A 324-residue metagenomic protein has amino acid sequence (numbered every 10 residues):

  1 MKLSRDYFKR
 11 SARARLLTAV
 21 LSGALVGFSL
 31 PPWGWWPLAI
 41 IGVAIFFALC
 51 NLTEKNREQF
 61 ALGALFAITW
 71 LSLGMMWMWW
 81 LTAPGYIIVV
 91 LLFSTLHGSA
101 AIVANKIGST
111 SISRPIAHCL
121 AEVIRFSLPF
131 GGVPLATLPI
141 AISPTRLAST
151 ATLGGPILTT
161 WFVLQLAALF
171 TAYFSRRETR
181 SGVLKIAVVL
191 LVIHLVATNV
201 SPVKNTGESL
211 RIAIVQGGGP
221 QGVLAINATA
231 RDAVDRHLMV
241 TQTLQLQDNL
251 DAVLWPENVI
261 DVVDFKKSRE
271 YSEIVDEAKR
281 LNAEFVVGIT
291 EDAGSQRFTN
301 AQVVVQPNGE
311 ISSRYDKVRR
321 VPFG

Functional and structural regions predicted by a protein language model:
K2-V200: Membrane-embedded alpha-helical bundles of multi-pass enzymes that act on lipidic or dolichyl-linked glycan substrates
W36-I41, A136-P139, T152-G154, D261-D264 (+3 more regions): Generic, ordered loop/turn and secondary-structure boundary motif
T198-F323: Soluble catalytic regions of membrane-associated enzymes that act on cell-envelope and secretory-pathway components
